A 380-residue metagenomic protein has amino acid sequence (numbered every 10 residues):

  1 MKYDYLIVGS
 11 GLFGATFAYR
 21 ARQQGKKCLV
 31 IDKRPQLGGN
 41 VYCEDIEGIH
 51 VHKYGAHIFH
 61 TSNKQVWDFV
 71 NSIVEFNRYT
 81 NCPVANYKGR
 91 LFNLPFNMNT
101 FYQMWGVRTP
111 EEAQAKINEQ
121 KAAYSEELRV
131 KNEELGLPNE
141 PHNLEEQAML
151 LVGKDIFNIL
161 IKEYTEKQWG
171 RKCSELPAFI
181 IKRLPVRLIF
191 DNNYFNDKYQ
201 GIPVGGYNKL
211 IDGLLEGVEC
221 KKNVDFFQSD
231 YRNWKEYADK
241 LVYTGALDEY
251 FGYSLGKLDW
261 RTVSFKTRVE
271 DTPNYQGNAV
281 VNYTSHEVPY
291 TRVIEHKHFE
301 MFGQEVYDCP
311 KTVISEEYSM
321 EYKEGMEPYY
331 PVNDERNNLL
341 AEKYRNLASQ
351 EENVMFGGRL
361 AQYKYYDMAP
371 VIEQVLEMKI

Functional and structural regions predicted by a protein language model:
Y3-V30, K379: N-terminal Rossmann-like FAD-binding beta1-loop-alpha1 element of flavoenzymes
R22-E47: Glycine-rich FAD pyrophosphate-binding loop
Q24, F227-L347: Mid-domain catalytic core of redox enzymes that form a hydrophobic substrate pocket/lid adjacent to a catalytic redox
C43, G48-T80: Conserved FAD-binding subdomain of flavin-dependent enzymes
N63-W67, F76-F190: Mobile amphipathic helical/loop "lid" adjacent to a hydrophobic cofactor/ligand pocket
D68, S72, I156, Q276 (+1 more regions): Structural/interface elements that position substrates and couple domains in central-metabolism enzymes
R183-K240, T244-E249: Helical element adjacent to the flavin cofactor pocket in flavoenzyme catalytic cores
E327-I380: C-terminal catalytic lobe of FAD-dependent flavoproteins
